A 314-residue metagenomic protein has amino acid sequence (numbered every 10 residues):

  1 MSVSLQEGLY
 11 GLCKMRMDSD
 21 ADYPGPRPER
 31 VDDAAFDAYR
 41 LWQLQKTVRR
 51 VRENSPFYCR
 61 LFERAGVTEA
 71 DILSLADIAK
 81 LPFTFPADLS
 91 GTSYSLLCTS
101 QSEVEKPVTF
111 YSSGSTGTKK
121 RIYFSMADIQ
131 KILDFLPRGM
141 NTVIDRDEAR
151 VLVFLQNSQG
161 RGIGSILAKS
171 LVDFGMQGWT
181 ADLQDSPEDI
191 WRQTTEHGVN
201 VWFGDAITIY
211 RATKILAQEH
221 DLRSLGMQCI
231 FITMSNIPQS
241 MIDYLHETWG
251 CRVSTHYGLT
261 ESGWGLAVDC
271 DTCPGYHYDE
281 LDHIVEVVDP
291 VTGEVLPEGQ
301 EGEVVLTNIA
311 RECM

Functional and structural regions predicted by a protein language model:
M1-A35, W42, T47-R49, F174-M314: Active-site glycine/GP-rich loop and adjacent strand/helix microenvironment that borders small-molecule binding pockets
M1-Y111, G117-K131, R138, T142: Nucleotide 5′-phosphate-binding alpha/beta core
E103-T118, L136-P137, S158-G164, A168 (+1 more regions): Short, compositionally biased "basic patch" segments
K106, I129, Q156-Q159, I207-I209: Short glycine-enriched loops at secondary-structure junctions
S113, M140-N141, H246, S254: Residue-level preference for well-ordered alpha-helical positions
T116-K131, A168-G178, V199-F203: Acidic/glycine-enriched edge-of-secondary-structure segments
I132-R150, S186-V199: Conserved ATP-dependent adenylate/AMP-binding module captured primarily in the ANL superfamily
N141-D173: Conserved AMP-binding loop of ANL adenylate-forming enzymes
